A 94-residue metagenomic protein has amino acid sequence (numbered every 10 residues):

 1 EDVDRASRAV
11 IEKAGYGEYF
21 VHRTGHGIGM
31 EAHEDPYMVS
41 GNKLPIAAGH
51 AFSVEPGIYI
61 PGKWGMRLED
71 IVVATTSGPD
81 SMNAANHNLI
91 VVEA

Functional and structural regions predicted by a protein language model:
E1-A94: Active-site neighborhoods and metal-handling regions in enzymes and metal-associated proteins
